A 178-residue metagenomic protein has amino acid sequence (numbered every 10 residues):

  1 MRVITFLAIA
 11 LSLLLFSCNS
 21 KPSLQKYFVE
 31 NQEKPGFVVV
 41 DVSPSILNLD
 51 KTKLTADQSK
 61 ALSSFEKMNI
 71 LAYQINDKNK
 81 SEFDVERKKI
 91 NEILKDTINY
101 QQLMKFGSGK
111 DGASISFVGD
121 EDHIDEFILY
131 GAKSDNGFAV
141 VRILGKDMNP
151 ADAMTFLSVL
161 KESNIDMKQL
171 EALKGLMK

Functional and structural regions predicted by a protein language model:
M1-T5: Positively charged n-region of N-terminal signal peptides that target proteins for export
L14-S17: C-terminal motif of bacterial Sec signal peptides marking the signal peptidase cleavage site
N19-P22: Bacterial signal peptide processing site
K26-I93: Early exported N-terminus immediately downstream of N-terminal targeting peptides
A72-K80, V140-K146, F156-K161: Second-shell loop/turn segments in exported
R87, N91, E126, M154-L157: Extracytoplasmic/secreted envelope proteins and their assembly/folding machinery, especially bacterial periplasmic
E92-K146: Surface-exposed, polar helix/loop patches in the mature regions of secreted/periplasmic/lumenal proteins that form
N149-K178: C-terminal partner/receptor-binding element of secreted or periplasmic proteins
